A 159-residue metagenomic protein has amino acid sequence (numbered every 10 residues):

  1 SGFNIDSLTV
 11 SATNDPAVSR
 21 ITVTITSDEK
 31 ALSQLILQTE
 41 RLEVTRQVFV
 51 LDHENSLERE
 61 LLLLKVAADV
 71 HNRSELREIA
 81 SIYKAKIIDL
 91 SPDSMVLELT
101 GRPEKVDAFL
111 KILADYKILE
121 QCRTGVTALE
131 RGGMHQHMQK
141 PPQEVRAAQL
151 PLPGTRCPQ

Functional and structural regions predicted by a protein language model:
S1-R20, T24-Q159: Long, contiguous binding/interaction regions
